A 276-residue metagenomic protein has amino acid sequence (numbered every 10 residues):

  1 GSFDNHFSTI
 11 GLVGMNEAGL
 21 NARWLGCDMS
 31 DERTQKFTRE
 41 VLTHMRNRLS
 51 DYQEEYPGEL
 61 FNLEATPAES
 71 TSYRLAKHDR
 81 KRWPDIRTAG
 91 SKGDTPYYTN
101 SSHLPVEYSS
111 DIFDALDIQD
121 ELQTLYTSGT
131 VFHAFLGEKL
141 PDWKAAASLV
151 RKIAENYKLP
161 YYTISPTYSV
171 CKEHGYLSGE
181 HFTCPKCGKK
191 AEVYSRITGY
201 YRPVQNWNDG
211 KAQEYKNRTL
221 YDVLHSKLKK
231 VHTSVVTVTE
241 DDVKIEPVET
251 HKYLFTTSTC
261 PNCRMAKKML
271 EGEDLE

Functional and structural regions predicted by a protein language model:
G1-D242: Long, C-terminal-biased catalytic regions of enzyme "large/alpha" subunits
V243-L275: Local sequence-structure signature of Cys/Sec-based thiol-disulfide redox active-site neighborhoods
